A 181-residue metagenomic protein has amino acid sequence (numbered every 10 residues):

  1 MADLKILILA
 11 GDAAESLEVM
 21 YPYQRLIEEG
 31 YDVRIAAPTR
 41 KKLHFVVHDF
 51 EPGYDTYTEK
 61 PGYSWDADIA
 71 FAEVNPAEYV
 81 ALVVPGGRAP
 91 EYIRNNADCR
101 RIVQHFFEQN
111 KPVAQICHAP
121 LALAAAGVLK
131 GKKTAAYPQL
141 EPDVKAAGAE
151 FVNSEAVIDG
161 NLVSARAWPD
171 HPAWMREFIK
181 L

Functional and structural regions predicted by a protein language model:
M1-Q109, V113, A122-K130, E141-L181: Extended, subdomain-level signal for the structured scaffold at the beginning of enzyme domains
C117: Catalytic nucleophile serine of serine hydrolases, specifically the conserved "nucleophile elbow" pentapeptide
T134: Anionic-ligand binding patches
